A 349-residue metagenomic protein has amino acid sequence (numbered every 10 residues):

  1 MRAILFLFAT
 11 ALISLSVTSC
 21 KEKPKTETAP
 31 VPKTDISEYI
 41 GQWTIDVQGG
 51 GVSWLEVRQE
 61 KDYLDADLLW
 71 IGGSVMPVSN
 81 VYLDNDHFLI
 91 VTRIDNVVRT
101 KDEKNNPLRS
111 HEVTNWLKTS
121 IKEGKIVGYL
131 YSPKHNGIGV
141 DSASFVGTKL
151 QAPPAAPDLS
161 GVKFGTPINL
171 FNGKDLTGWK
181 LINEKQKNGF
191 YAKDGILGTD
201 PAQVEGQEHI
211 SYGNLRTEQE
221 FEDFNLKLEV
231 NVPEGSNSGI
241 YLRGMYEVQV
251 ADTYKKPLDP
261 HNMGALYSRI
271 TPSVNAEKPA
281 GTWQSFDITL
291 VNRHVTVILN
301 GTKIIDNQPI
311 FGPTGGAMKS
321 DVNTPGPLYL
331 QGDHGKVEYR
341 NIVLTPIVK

Functional and structural regions predicted by a protein language model:
M1-P30: Bacterial Sec-dependent N-terminal signal peptides
C20-K349: Carbohydrate-interacting regions of secretory-pathway proteins
